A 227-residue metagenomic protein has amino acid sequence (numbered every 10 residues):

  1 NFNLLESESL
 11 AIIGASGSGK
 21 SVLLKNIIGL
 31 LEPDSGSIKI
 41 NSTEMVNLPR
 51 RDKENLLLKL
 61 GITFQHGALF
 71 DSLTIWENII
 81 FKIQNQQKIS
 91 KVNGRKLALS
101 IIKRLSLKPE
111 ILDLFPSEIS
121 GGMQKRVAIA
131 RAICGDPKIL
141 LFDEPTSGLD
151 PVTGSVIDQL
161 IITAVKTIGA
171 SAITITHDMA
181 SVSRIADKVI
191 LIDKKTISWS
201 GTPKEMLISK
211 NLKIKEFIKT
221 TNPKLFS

Functional and structural regions predicted by a protein language model:
I28: Helix-to-loop junction immediately C-terminal to a conserved catalytic motif
E44, V92-E110: Conserved ABC ATPase "signature" region
F115-I119, M123: Conserved ABC ATPase signature
D136: Conserved catalytic motifs of ABC-family nucleotide-binding domains
L140-D143: Catalytic Walker B motif of ABC-type/P-loop ATPase nucleotide-binding domains
P151-T153: Helix N-cap at the start of a conserved alpha-helix in ABC-type nucleotide-binding domains
